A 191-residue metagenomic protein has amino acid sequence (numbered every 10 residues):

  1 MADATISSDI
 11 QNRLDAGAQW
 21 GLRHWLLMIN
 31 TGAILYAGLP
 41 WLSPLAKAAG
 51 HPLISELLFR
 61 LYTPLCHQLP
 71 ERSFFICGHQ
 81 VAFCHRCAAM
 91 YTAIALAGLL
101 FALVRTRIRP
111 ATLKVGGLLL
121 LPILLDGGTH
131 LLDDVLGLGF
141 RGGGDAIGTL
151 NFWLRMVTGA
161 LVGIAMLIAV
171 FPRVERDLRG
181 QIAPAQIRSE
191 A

Functional and structural regions predicted by a protein language model:
D9-L22: Cytosolic juxtamembrane amphipathic/interface segments immediately preceding and feeding into a transmembrane helix
R23-L53: N-terminal signal-anchor transmembrane alpha helix
G32-P40, I94-A97, P110-D134: Small-polar-interrupted transmembrane alpha-helices in polytopic inner-membrane proteins
A33, T92-A97, T158-R176: Hydrophobic cores of alpha-helical transmembrane segments in multi-pass inner/ER membrane proteins, independent
L45-F83, G143-I147: Extracytosolic (periplasmic/ER-lumenal) interhelical loops and adjacent juxtamembrane/interface segments of multi-pass
R72-A82, D126-V162: Interfacial helix-loop-helix junctions of multi-pass membrane proteins
A82-L103: Hydrophobic alpha-helical transmembrane segments
R179-A191: Short, highly charged, low-complexity non-transmembrane loops/tails of multi-pass membrane proteins
